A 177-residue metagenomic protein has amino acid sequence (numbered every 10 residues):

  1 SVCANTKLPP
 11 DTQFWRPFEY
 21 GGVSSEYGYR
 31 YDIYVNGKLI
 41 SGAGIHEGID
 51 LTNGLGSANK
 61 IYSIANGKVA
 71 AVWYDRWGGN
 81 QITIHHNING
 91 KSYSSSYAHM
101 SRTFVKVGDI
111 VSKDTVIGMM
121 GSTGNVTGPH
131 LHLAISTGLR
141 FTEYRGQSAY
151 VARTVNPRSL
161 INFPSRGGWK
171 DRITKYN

Functional and structural regions predicted by a protein language model:
S1-N53: Extracytoplasmic/periplasmic cell wall- or extracellular glycan-interacting regions that localize and scaffold envelope
C3-Q13, G22, T103-S112, A134-N177: Acidic, glycine-rich catalytic/binding loops that coordinate metals and/or anionic ligands
Q13-E19, A58-A65: Short coil-to-beta-strand transition motifs
Y27, V72-W73, M120: Short hydrophobic alpha-helix segments
Y34-L39, A43-H46, L55, S63-V107 (+1 more regions): Zn2+-dependent peptidoglycan hydrolase active-site motif and core
D50, K60, T83, S96 (+2 more regions): Conserved beta-strand positions that form and line the central face of beta-propeller blades
L51, Q81-I84, S112-V126: Short hydrophobic beta/alpha edge segments that flank linear recognition/processing sites
I61, G67-V69, G108-M120: A structural signal for short beta-strand/turn segments enriched in small hydrophobics and glycine
